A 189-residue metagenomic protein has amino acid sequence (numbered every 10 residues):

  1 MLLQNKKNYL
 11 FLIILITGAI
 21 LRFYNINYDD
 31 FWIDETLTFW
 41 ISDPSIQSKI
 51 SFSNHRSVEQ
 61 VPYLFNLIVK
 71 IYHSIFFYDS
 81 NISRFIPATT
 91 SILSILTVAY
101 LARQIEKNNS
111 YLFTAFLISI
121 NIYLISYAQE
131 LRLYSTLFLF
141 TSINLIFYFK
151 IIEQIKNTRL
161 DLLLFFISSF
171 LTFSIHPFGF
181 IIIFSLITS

Functional and structural regions predicted by a protein language model:
M1-L3: Membrane-interfacial, low-structure loops and terminal tails that flank and connect transmembrane helices in multi-pass
N5-S189: Terminal, non-globular segments
